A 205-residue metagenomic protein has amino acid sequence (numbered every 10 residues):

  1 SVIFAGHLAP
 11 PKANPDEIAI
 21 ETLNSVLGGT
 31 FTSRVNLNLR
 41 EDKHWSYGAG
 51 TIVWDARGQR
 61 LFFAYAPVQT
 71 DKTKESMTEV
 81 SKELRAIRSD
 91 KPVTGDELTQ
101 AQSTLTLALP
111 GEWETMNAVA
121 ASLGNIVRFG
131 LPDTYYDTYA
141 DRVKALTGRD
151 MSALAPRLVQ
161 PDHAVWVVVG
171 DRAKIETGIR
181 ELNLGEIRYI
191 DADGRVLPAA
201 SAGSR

Functional and structural regions predicted by a protein language model:
S1-P11, I20-N24, N36-S89, G95-G148 (+4 more regions): M16 family metallopeptidases and their MPP-like homologs
P15, K72-S76, K174-T177: Short, conserved charged micro-motifs
S33: Conserved active-site loop region of the serine DD-peptidase/beta-lactamase
K82-K91, L182-A192: A common structural junction motif
T106, K174, R195: Surface-exposed, flexible loop/turn segments at secondary-structure boundaries
S122-L123, D171-I175, I179: Detector for C-terminal structural segments
Y189-R205: Compositionally biased, proline/threonine/alanine/serine-rich low-complexity intrinsically disordered stretches
